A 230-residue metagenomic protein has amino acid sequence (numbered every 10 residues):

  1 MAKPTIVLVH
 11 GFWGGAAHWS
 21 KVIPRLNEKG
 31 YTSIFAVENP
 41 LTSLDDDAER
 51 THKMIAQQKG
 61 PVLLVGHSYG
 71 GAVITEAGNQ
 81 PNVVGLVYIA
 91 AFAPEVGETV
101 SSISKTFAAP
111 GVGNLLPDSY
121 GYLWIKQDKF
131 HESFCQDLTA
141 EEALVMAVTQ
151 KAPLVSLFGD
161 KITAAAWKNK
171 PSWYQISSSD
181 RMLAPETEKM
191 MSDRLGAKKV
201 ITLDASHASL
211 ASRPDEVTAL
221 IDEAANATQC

Functional and structural regions predicted by a protein language model:
K3-D45, E76: Conserved HGGG/HGGXW glycine-rich cap/lid loop of the alpha/beta-hydrolase fold
D45-V62: Conserved acidic catalytic loop of the alpha/beta-hydrolase fold
Q57-G60, A224, T228-C230: Glycine-rich phosphate-binding loop signature in dinucleotide/nucleotide-binding domains
V65-G70, I74: Gly/Ala-rich beta-loop-alpha elbow adjacent to hydrolase catalytic centers
N79-Q127, L154-F158: Flexible "cap/lid" loop of the alpha/beta hydrolase fold
Y120-A166: Conserved alpha/beta-hydrolase catalytic His-Asp/Glu region
A152-D215, A219: Conserved serine/cysteine hydrolase catalytic core
